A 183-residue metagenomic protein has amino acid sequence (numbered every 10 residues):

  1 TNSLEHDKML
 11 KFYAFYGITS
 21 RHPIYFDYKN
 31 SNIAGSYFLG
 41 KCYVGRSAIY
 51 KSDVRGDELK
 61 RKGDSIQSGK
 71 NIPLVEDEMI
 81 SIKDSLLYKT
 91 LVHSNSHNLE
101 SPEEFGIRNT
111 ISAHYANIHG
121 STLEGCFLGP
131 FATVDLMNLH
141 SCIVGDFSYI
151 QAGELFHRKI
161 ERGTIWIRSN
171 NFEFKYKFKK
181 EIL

Functional and structural regions predicted by a protein language model:
T1-L183: Domain-scale signature associated with acetyltransferase and cell-envelope carbohydrate enzymes
